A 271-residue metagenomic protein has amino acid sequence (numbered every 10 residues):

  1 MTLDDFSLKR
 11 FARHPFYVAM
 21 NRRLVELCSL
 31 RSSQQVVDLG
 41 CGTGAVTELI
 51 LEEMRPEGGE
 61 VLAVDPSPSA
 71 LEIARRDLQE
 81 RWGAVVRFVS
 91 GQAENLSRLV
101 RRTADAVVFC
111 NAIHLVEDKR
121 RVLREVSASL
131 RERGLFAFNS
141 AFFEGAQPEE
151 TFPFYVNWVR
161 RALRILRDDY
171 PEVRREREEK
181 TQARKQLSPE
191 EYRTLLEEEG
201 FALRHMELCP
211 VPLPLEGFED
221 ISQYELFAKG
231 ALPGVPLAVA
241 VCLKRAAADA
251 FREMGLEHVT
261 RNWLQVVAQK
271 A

Functional and structural regions predicted by a protein language model:
T2-L3, L203-E257: C-terminal helical/coil "lid" or tail adjacent to the Rossmann-like core of SAM-dependent
F16-S32, L49: Conserved alpha-helix/loop element of class I SAM-dependent methyltransferases that forms part of the SAM/SAH-binding
V37, T43-L96: Class I SAM-dependent methyltransferase SAM/SAH-binding core
R98-V107: A short acidic, Gly/Pro-enriched loop at the edge of an enzyme's catalytic core that lines a small-molecule cofactor
A106-K119, F142: A short SAM/SAH-binding and catalytic strip from SAM-dependent methyltransferases
R120-E132: A short glycine-rich, Lys/Arg-flanked "PGG" loop and its adjoining helix->strand segment in the class I
A137-D168: Conserved class I S-adenosyl-L-methionine
R184-E199: Short alpha-helix
